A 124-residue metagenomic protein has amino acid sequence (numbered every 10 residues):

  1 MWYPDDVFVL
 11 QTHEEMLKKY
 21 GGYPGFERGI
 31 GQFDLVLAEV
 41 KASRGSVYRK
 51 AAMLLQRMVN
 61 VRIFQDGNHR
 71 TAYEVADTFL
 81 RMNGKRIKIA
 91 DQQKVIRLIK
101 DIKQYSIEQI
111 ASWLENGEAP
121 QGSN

Functional and structural regions predicted by a protein language model:
M1-N124: FIC/Doc superfamily catalytic core
